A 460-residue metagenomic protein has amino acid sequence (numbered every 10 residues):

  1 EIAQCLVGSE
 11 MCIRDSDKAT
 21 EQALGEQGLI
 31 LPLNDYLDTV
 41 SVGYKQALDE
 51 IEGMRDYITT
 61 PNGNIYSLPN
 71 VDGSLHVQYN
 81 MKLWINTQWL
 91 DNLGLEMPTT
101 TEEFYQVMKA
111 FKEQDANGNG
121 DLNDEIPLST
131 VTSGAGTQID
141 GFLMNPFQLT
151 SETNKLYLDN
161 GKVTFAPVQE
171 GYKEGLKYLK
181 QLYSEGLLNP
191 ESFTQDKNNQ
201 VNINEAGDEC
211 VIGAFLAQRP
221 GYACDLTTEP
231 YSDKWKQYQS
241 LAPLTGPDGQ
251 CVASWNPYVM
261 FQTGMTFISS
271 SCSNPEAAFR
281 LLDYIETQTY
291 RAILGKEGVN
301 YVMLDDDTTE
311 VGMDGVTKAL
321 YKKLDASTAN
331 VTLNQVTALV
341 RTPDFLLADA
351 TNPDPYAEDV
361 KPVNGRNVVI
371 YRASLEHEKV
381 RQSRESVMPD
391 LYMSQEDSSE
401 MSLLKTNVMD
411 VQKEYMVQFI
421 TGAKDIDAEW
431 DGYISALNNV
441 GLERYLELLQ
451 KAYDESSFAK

Functional and structural regions predicted by a protein language model:
I2-G8: Single conserved hydrophobic/aromatic residue that forms the stacking wall/gate of nucleotide- or nucleobase-binding
M11-C12: Active-site loops and adjacent core secondary-structure elements that bind or stabilize anionic groups
E21-K82, T137-K173, L179, Y231-V259 (+1 more regions): Hinge/lid segment of periplasmic solute-binding proteins
N34-T39, T60-T137, K155-D208, M265-E297 (+1 more regions): Helix-loop-helix "hinge/cap" segment bordering the ligand-binding cleft or interdomain interface
K180, W235-T245, S254-K322: Polar, glycine-rich mid-to-C-terminal structural blocks that act as macromolecule-binding/assembly scaffolds
E191, V201-F215, R219-D248, W255-Y258 (+2 more regions): Long, K/E/R/D-enriched contiguous segments that form extended
R280, Q288-E414, T421-A423: Conserved small-residue motifs centered on glycine
E414-K460: Histidine-centered catalytic/metal-binding microenvironments
